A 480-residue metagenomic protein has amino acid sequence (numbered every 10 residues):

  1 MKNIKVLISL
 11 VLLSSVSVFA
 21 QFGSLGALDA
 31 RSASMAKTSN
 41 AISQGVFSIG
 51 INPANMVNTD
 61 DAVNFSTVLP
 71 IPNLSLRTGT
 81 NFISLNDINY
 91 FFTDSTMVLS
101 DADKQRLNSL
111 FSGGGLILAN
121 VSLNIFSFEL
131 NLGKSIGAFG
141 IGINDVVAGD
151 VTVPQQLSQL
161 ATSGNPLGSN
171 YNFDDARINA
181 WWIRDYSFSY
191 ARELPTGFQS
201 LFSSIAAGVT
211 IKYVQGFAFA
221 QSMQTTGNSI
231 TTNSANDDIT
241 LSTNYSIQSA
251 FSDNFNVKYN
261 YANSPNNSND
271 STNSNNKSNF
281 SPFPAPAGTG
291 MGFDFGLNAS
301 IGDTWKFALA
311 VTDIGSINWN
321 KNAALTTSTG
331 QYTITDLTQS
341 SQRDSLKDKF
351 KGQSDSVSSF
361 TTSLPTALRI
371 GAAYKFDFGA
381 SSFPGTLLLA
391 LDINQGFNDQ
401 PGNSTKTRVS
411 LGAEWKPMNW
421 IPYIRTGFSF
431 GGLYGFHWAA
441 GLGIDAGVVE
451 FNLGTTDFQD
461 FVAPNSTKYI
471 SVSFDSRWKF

Functional and structural regions predicted by a protein language model:
M1-A27: Bacterial Sec-dependent N-terminal signal peptides
Q21-F480: Subset of outer-membrane beta-barrel
